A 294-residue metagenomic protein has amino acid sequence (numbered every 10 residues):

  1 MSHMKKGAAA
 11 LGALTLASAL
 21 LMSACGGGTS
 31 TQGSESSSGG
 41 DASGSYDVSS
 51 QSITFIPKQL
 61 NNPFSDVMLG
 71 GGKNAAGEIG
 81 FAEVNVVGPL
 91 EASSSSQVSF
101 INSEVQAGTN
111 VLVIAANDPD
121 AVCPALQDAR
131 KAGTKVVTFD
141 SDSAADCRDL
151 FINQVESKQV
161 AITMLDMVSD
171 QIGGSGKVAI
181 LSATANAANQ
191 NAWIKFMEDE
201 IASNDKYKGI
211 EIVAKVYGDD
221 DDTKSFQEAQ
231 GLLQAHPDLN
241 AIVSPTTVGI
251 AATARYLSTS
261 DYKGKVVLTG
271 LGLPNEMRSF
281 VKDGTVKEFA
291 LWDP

Functional and structural regions predicted by a protein language model:
S2-L11, S23-P294: A residue-level marker of the well-folded mature domains of exported/periplasmic proteins
